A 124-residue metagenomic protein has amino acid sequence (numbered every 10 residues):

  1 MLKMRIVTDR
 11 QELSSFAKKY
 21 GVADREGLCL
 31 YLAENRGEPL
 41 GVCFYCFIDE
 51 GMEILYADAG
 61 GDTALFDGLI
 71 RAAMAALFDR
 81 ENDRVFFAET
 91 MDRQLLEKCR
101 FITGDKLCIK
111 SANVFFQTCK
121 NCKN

Functional and structural regions predicted by a protein language model:
M1-R25, K120-N124: Short amphipathic alpha-helix that is part of the acyltransferase structural core
V7-T8, A57-A59, F87-M91: Structural motif
G27-G68: Conserved donor-binding loop and adjoining core beta-sheet/short helix segment in diverse acyl/aminoacyl transferases
N35-E38, F87-N124: Terminal substrate-recognition subdomain of acyl/acetyltransferases
L69-F78: A conserved short alpha-helix in the GNAT/GCN5 acetyltransferase fold that borders and helps form the acetyl-CoA
L77-T90: Conserved GNAT acetyl-CoA-binding A-motif
